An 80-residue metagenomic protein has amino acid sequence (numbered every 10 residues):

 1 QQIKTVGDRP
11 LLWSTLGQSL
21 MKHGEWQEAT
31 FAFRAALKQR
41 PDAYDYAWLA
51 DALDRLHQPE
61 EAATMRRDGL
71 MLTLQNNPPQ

Functional and structural regions predicted by a protein language model:
T5-V6, K38-Q39, L72, N76: Structural marker of alpha-solenoid helical repeat scaffolds
L11, Y44-D45: Start-of-helix register in tetratricopeptide repeats
